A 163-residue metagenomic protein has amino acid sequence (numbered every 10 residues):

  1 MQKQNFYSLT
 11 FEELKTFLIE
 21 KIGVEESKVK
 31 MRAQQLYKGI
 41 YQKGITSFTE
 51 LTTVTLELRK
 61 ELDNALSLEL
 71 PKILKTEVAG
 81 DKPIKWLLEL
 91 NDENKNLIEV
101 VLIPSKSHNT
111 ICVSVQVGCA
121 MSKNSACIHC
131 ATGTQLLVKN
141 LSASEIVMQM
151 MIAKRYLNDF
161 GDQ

Functional and structural regions predicted by a protein language model:
M1-N109: Flexible, acidic/Gly-rich N-terminal and inter-domain linker regions that tether and position cofactor-handling modules
Q2-Q4, Q34-Q35, Q42, Q116 (+3 more regions): Residue-identity detector for glutamine
A79, S114-V115: Short linear Ser/Thr-Pro motifs
K106-S114, M121-Q163: Conserved Radical SAM active-site core
